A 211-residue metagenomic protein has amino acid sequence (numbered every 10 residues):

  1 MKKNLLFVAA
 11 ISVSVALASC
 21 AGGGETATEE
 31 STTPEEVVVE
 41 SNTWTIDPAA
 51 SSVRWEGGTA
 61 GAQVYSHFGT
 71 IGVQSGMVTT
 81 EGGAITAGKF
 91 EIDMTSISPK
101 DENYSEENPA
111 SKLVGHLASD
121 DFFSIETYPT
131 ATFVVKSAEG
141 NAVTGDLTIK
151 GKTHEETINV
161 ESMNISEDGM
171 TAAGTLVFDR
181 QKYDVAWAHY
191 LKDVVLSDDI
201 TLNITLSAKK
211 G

Functional and structural regions predicted by a protein language model:
M1-F7: Bacterial N-terminal signal peptides that target proteins for export
I11-V13: Repetitive helical segments and hydrophobic/amphipathic motifs
V15-S19: C-terminal motif of bacterial Sec signal peptides marking the signal peptidase cleavage site
C20-G211: Low-complexity, acidic/polar, glycine-enriched regions of mature
